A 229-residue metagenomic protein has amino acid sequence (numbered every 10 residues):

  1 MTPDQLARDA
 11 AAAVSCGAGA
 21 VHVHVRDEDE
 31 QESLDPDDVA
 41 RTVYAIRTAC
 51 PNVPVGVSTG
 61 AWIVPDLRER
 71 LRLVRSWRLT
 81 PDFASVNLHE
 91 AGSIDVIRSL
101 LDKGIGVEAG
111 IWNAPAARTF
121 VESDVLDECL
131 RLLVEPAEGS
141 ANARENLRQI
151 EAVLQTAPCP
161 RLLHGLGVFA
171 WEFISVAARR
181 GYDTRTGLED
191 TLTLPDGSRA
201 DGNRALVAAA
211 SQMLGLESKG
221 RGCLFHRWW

Functional and structural regions predicted by a protein language model:
M1-A12, P65-R75, A116-V121, A170-I174: Short, acidic/polar
L6, A13, H24, A84 (+1 more regions): Conserved, mostly hydrophobic/aromatic
S15-A20, P81, G181-Y182: A structural motif
G19-T42, T193-P195: Glycine-rich, proline-tolerant flexible connector loops at the mouths of alpha/beta enzymes
Q31-T59, A152-A157, R204-L216: Alpha-helix-loop-beta-strand connector modules within alpha/beta enzyme cores
V55-V86: Glycine/small-residue-rich loop that forms an oxyanion/phosphate-binding "nest" at active or ligand-binding sites
S85-E189, P195-L206: Catalytic alpha/beta core domains of metabolic enzymes, predominantly
L188-E189, D201-W229: Extended, intrinsically disordered, low-complexity segments
